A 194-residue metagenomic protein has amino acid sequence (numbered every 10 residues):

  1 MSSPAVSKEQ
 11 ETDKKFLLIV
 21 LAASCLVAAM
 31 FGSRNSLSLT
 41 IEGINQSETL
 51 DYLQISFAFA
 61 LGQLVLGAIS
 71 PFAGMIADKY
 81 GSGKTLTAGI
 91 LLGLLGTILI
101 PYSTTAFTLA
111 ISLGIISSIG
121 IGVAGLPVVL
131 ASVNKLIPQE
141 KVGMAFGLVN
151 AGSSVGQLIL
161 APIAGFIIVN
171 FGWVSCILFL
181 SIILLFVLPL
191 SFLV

Functional and structural regions predicted by a protein language model:
K15-S36: Pair of pore-lining "gating" transmembrane helices in MFS-fold secondary transporters
N35, Q63-P71, L158: Residue-level signature of mid-helix packing/kink "hotspots" within the transmembrane helices of 12-pass Major
T49, G81, Y102-T104: Helix-breaking motifs and short loop linkers at transmembrane-helix boundaries and internal kinks in secondary membrane
I69-G81: Helix-to-loop junctions at the C-terminal end of transmembrane segments in multipass secondary transporters
L91-T104: C-terminal ends and interior cores of transmembrane alpha-helices in multi-pass membrane transporters/permeases
Y102-S112: Helix-loop junctions at membrane interfaces in 12-TM secondary transporters
L113-A151: Cytoplasmic helix-loop-helix junction between adjacent transmembrane helices in 12-TM secondary transporters
V149, S153-V194: Helix-loop-helix hairpin linking two adjacent transmembrane segments in secondary transporters
